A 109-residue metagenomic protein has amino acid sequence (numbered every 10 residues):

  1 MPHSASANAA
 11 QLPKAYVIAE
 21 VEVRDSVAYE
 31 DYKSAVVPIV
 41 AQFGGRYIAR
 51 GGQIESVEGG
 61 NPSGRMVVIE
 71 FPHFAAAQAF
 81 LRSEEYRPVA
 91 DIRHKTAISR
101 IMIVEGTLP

Functional and structural regions predicted by a protein language model:
P2-M66, F71-A79, E105-P109: Short S/T/G/P-rich N-terminal loop/turn motif that feeds into the first structured element of a domain
S26, Y86-R87: Helix-centric, low-specificity signal for extended rod-like, repetitive segments
G64, T96-I101: Short edge beta-strand segments in beta-sheet-rich domains
F80-E84: Aromatic- and charge-enriched surface segment that lines or borders ligand/interaction sites
R87-I98: C-terminal structural segments of small proteins and small subunits
